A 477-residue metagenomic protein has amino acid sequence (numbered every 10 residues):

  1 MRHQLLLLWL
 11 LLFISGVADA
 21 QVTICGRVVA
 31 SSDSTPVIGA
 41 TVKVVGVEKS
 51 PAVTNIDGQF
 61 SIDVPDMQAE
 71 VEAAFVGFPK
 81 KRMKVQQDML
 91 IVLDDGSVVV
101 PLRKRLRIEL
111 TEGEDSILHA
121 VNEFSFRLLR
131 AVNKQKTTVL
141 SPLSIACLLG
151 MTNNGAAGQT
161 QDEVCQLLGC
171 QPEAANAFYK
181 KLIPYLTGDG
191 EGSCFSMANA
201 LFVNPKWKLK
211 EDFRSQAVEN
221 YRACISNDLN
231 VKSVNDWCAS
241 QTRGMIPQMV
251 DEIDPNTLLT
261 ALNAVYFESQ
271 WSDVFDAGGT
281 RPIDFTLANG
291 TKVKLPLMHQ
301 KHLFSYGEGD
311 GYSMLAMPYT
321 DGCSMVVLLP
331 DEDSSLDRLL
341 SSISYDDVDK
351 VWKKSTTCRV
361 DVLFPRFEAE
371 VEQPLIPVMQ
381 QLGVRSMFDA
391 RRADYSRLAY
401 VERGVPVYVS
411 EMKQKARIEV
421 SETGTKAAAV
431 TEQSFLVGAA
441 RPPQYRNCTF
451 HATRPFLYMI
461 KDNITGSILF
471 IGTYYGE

Functional and structural regions predicted by a protein language model:
I14-T23: Beta-strand-rich domain onsets/edges
V22-I24, S31-V45, D66-Q68: Short, ordered, surface-exposed loop/turn motifs in non-cytosolic proteins
V44-V47, E72-K84: A short, solvent-exposed loop/turn motif at the edges and junctions of modular extracellular/periplasmic domains
E48-Q59: Short, acidic Ser/Thr/Gly-rich low-complexity loop/linker segments typical of extracellular and cell-surface proteins
F60-I62, M89: Short strand-edge motifs at loop-to-beta-strand transitions and within beta-strands of extracellular beta-rich domains
V85-K104: Extracellular beta-sheet/turn segments enriched in Thr/Pro/Gly and aliphatic residues
V98-D228: Detector for small/aliphatic-rich hydrophobic stretches
Q135-K136, I145, F178-D333, K353-P442: Non-catalytic, conformational "gating/processing" segments within enzyme and secreted inhibitor domains
